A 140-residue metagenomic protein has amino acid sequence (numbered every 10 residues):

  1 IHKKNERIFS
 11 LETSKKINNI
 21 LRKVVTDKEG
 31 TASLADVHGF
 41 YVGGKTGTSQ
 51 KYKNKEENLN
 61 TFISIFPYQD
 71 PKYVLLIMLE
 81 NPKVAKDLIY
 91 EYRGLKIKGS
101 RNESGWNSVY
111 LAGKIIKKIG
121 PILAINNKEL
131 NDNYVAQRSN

Functional and structural regions predicted by a protein language model:
I1, I125-N140: Acidic/histidine-enriched alpha-helical segments
I1-K4, E12-A124: Active-site beta-strand/loop architecture of penicillin-binding DD-peptidases
